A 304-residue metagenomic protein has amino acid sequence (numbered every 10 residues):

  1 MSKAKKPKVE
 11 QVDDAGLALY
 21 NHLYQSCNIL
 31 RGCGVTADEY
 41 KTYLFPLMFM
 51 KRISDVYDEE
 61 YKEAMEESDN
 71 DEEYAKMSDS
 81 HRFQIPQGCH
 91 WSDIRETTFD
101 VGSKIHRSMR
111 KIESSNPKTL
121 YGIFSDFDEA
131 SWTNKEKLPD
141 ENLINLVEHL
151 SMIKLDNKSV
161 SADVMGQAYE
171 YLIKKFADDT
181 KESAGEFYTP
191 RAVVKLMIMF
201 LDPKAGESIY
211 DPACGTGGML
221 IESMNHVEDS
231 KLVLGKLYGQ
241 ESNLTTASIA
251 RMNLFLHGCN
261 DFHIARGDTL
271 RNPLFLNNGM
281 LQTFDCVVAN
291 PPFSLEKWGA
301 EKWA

Functional and structural regions predicted by a protein language model:
M1-L201, A205, A265-L274: Non-catalytic, mostly N-terminal accessory regions of nucleic-acid modification and defense proteins
S183-A289, S294-E301: Conserved S-adenosyl-L-methionine
